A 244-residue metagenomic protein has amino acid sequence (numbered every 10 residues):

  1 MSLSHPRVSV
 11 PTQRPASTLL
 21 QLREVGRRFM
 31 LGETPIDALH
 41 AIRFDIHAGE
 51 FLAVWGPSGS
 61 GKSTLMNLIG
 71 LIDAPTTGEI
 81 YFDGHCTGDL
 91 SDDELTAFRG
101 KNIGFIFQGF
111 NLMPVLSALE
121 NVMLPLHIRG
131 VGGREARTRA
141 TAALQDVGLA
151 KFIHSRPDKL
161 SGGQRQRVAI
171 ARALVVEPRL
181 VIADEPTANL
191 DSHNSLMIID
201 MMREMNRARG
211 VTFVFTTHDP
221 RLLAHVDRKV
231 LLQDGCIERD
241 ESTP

Functional and structural regions predicted by a protein language model:
M1-R28, R239-P244: ABC-family P-loop ATPase nucleotide-binding domain
L19-H225, K229-L232: ABC family nucleotide-binding domain
K229-E241: H-loop (His-switch) and adjacent beta-strand-loop-beta switch element of ABC-type ATPase nucleotide-binding domains
